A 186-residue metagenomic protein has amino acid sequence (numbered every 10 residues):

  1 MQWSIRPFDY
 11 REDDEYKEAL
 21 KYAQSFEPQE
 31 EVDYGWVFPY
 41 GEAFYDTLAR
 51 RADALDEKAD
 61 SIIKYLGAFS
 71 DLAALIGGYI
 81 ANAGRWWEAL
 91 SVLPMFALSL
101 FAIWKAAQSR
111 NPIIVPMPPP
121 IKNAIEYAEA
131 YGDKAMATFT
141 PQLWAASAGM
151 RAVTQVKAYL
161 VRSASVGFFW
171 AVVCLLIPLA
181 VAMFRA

Functional and structural regions predicted by a protein language model:
M1, R50-M117, R162-A186: Alpha-helical transmembrane segments and their immediate juxtamembrane boundary regions in integral membrane proteins
M1-G41, V181-A186: N-terminal soluble segments of membrane proteins
S4, V37, W87-E88, A145: Short linear interaction motif-like sites in intrinsically disordered regions of transcription factors
E12-E18, L48, L55, A135-S165: Charged, low-complexity, helix-prone segments enriched in Lys/Glu/Asp/Gln
Q24-G78, Q142-R151: Cytosol/matrix-facing amphipathic helices and coiled-coil assembly/linker segments of eukaryotic membrane proteins
E27-W36, V115-K157: Solvent-exposed, non-transmembrane helices and loops of integral membrane proteins
G41, A89, L93, D133-M136 (+1 more regions): Residues at structural and domain junctions
